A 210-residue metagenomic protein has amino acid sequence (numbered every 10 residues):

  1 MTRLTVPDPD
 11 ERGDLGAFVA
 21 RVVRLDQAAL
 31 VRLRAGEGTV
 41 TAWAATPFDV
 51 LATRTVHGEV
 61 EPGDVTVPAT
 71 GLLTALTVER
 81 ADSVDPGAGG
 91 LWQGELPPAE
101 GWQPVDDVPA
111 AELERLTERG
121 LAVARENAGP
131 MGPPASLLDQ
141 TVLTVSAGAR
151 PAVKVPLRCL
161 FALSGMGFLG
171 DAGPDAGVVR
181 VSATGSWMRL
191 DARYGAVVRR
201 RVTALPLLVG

Functional and structural regions predicted by a protein language model:
M1-H57: N-terminal ordered "arm"
A17-V19, V31-R32, T46, T53-T55 (+5 more regions): Generic detector of ordered, mature protein regions
R34-G38, E61, R115, G132-A135: A sequence-level detector of short, solvent-exposed, charge-rich linear segments
L51-V84: A broadly used, surface-exposed interaction patch
L72-G210: Long, compositionally biased intrinsically disordered terminal regions
